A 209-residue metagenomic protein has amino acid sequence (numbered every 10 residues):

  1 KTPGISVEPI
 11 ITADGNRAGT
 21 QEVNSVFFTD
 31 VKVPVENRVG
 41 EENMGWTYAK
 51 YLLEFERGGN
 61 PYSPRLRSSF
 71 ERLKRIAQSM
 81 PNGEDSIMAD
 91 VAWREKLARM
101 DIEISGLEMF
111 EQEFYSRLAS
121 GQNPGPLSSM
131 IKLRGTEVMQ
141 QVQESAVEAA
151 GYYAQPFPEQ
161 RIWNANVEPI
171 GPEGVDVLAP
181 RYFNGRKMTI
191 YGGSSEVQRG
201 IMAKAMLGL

Functional and structural regions predicted by a protein language model:
K1-Q78, Q198-K204, L209: FAD-binding core of flavoproteins
T20, E41, G45, A89 (+7 more regions): Secondary-structure capping and boundary motifs in well-ordered enzyme cores
V23-F27, W46-Y48, I76, M109-Q112 (+3 more regions): Tryptophan-centric aromatic hotspots in well-structured domains and transmembrane helices
E36-R38, V147-F157: Proline-centered turn/helix-capping motifs that create local helix->coil transitions or kinks
N43-F55, G59-N60, Y153-L209: Glycine-rich phosphate/cofactor-binding loops in nucleotide/flavin-utilizing enzymes
G59-Q122, P126-S145: Extended amphipathic alpha-helical segments enriched in small hydrophobics
